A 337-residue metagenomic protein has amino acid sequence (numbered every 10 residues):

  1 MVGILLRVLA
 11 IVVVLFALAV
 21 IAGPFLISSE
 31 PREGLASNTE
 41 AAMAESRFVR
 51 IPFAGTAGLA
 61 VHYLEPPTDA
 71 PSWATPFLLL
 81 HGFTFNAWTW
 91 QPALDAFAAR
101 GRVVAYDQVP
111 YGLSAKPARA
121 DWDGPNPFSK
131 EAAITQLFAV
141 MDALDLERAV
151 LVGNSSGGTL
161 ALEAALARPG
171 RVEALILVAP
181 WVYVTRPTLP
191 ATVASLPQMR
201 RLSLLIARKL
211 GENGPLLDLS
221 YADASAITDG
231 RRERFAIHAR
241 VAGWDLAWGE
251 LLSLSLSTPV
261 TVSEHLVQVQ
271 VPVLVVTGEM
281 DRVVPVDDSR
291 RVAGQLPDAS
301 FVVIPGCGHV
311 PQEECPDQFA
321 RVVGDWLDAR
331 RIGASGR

Functional and structural regions predicted by a protein language model:
M1-T75, R100-G101, F128, L146-E147 (+1 more regions): Alpha/beta-hydrolase fold catalytic core
I27-S28, P187-A191, I206-H265: Conserved alpha/beta-hydrolase catalytic His-Asp/Glu region
P52-A57, L64-A70, Q108-V152, R321: Active-site loop/oxyanion-hole signature of alpha/beta-hydrolase fold enzymes
P66-K116: Conserved HGGG/HGGXW glycine-rich cap/lid loop of the alpha/beta-hydrolase fold
G153, G157, A161: Gly/Ala-rich beta-loop-alpha elbow adjacent to hydrolase catalytic centers
L166, A174-L205: Flexible "cap/lid" loop of the alpha/beta hydrolase fold
V269, V275-T277, D281: Short beta-strand/loop motif that positions the catalytic acidic residue of the alpha/beta-hydrolase fold
D298-R337: Catalytic active-site module of serine/aspartate enzymes centered on a nucleophile-bearing elbow/loop
